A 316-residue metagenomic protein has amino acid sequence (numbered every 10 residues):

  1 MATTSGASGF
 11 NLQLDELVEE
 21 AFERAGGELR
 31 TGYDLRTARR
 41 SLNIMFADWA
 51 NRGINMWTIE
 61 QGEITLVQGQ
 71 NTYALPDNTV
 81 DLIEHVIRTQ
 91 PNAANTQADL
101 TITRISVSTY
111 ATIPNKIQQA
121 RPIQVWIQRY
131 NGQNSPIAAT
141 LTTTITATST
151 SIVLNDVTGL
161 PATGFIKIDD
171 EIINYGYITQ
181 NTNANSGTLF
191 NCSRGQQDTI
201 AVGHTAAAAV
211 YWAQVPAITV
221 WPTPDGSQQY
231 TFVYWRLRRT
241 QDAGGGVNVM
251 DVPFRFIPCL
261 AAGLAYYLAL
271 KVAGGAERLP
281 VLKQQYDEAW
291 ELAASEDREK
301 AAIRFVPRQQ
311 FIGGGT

Functional and structural regions predicted by a protein language model:
M1-P136, T158, F165-K167, V210-T316: Glycine-enriched, solvent-exposed interface loops adjoining structured elements
N134-A147, N155-T231, W235-R238: Small/polar beta-strand repeat architecture
